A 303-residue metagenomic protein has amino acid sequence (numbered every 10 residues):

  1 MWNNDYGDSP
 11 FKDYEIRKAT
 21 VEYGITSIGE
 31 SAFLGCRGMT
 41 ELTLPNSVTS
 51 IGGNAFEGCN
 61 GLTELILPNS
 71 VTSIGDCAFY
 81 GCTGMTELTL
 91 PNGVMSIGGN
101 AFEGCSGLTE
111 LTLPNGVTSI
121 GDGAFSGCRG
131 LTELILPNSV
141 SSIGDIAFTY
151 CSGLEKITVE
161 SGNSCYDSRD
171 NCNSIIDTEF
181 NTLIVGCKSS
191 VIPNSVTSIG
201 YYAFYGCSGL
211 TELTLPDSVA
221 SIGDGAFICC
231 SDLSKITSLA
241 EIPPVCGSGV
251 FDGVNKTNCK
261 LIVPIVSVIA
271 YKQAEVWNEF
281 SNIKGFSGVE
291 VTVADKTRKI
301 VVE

Functional and structural regions predicted by a protein language model:
M1, K12-S27, R37-S50, N60-S73 (+9 more regions): Structural signature of tandem-repeat unit edges
N3-G7: Secondary-structure capping and domain/repeat boundary segments
S31, G249-D252, I269-N282: Short, aromatic/basic amphipathic alpha-helical patches
G225-I228, F251: Outer-membrane beta-barrel initiation region
S287-V301: Residue-level detector of functionally pivotal "anchor" positions at catalytic/ligand-binding pockets or at interdomain
